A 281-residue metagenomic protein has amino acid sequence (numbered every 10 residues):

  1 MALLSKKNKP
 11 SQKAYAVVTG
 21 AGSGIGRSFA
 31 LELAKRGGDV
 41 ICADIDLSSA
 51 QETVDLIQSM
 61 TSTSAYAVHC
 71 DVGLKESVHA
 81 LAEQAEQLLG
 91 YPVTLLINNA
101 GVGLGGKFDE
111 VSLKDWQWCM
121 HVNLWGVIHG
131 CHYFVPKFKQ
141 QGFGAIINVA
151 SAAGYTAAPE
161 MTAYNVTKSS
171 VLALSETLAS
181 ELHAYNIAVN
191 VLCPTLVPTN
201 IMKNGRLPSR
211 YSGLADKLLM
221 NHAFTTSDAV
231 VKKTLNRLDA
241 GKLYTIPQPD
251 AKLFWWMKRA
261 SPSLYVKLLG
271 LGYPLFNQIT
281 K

Functional and structural regions predicted by a protein language model:
Y15, G22-S23: Conserved glycine-rich cofactor-binding loop
G38-E52: Conserved glycine-rich Rossmann-like NAD(P)H-binding loop of the short-chain dehydrogenase/reductase
L47-S48, H69-A80, L113: The beta1-alpha1 cofactor-binding region of Rossmann-like NAD(H)/NADP(H)-dependent oxidoreductases
K107-F108, S112-Q117: Substrate-binding pocket helix/loop in short-chain dehydrogenase/reductase
C131, T167: Active-site helix of classical SDR
S151: Residue(s) in the substrate-gating loop at a strand-loop-helix junction that position the organic substrate next
A184-P249: SDR active-site lid
